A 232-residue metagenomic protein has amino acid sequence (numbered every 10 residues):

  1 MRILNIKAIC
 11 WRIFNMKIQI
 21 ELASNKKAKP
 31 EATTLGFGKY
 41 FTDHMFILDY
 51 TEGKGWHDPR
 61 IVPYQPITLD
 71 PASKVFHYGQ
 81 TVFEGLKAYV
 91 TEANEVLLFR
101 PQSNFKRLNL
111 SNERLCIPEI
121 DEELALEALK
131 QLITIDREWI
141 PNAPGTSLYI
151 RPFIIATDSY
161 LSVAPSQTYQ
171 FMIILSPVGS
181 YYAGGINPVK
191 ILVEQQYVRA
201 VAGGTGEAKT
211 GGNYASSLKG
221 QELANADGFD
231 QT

Functional and structural regions predicted by a protein language model:
M1-N15: Short, Lys/Arg-enriched N-terminal segments with co-localized hydrophobic residues within the first ~10-30 amino acids
I9-C10, G55, E138: Residues in intrinsically disordered, low-complexity segments of regulatory proteins
N15-A128, L132, L161-T232: Helix-start/capping segments and mature chain N-termini
D121-E123, W139-S147, T232: Flexible, glycine/charged-enriched surface loops at secondary-structure junctions
I135-D136, A143-L148, P152-P165: Non-catalytic, conformational "gating/processing" segments within enzyme and secreted inhibitor domains
